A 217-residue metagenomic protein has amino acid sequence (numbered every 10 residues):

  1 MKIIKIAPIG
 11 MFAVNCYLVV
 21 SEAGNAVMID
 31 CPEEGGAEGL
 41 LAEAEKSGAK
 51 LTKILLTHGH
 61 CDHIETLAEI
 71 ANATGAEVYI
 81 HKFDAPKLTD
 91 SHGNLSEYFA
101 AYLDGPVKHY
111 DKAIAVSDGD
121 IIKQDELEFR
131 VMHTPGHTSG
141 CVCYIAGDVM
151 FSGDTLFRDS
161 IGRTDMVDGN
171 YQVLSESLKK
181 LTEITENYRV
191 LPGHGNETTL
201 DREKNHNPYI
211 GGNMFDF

Functional and structural regions predicted by a protein language model:
M1-I3, D125-E128: Conserved N-terminal entry element of GNAT/NAT acetyltransferase domains
M1-S47, C143-S152: Conserved beta-strand hairpin/beta-sheet module of binuclear metal-dependent hydrolase folds, prominently
A7, V19, D118-Q124: Short acidic-hydrophobic surface loop/beta-edge motif
A7-I9, D111-A113, H133-P135: Short Gly/Pro-enriched turn/cap motifs at secondary-structure boundaries
V27-I29, L55, V78, F151 (+1 more regions): Residue-level marker for buried hydrophobic side chains located in beta-strands that build the well-ordered beta-sheet
C31, H58, K82-F83, D154-T155 (+1 more regions): Short secondary-structure boundary segments
E34-E38, A42-K123, N205-N213: Active-site HxH/HxHxD metal-binding segment of metal-dependent hydrolases
E34-G35, N94-E97, L127-F217: Metallo-beta-lactamase
